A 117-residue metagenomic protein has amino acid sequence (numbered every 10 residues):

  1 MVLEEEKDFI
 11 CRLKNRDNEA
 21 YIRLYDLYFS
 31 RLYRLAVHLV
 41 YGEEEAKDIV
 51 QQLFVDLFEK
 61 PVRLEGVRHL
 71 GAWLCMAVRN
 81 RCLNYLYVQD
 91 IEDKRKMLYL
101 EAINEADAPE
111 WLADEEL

Functional and structural regions predicted by a protein language model:
M1-D8: Extreme N-terminal regulatory/targeting segments of RNA polymerase sigma factors
L3, N84, E92-L117: Internal acidic/polar
F9, A20-Y21, I49, L70 (+1 more regions): Hydrophobic side chains within well-formed alpha-helices
K14-R23, Y33-Q52, E65: Short, charged helix-capping/linker segments at alpha-helix termini
L24-Y28, L32, V78: Hydrophobic/aromatic residues within well-ordered alpha-helical segments
F29, E43, P61-V67, G71: A short, glycine- and basic residue-enriched loop/turn that sits immediately adjacent to a domain's principal
R34, D48-V55, E59, R68-N80: Structural recognition of an alpha-helix C-terminal capping motif at a helix-to-coil junction
V62-G66, M76-M97: Arg/Lys-rich amphipathic alpha helix in sigma70-family domain 2
